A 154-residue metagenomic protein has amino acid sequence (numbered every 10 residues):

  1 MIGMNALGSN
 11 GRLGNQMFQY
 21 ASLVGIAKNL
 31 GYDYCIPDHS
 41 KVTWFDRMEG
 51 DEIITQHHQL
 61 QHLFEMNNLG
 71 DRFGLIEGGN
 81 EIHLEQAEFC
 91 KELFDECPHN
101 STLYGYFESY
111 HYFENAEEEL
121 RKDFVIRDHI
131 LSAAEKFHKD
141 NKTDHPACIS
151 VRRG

Functional and structural regions predicted by a protein language model:
M1-A6: Extracellular/lumenal mucin-like low-complexity stalks
L7, P37-D38, S150-V151: Short His-Asn-centered micro-motif
G8-F18: A short, glycine/small-residue-rich beta-strand->loop->alpha-helix junction that serves as a flexible
Q16-K28: Histidine-anchored nucleotide/phosphate-binding helix
G25-Y34, L69-G70: Structural alpha-beta junctions
Y32-T43: A short beta-strand-loop structural module common to alpha/beta enzyme folds
T43-G154: Secretory-pathway luminal glycosyltransferase catalytic domains
